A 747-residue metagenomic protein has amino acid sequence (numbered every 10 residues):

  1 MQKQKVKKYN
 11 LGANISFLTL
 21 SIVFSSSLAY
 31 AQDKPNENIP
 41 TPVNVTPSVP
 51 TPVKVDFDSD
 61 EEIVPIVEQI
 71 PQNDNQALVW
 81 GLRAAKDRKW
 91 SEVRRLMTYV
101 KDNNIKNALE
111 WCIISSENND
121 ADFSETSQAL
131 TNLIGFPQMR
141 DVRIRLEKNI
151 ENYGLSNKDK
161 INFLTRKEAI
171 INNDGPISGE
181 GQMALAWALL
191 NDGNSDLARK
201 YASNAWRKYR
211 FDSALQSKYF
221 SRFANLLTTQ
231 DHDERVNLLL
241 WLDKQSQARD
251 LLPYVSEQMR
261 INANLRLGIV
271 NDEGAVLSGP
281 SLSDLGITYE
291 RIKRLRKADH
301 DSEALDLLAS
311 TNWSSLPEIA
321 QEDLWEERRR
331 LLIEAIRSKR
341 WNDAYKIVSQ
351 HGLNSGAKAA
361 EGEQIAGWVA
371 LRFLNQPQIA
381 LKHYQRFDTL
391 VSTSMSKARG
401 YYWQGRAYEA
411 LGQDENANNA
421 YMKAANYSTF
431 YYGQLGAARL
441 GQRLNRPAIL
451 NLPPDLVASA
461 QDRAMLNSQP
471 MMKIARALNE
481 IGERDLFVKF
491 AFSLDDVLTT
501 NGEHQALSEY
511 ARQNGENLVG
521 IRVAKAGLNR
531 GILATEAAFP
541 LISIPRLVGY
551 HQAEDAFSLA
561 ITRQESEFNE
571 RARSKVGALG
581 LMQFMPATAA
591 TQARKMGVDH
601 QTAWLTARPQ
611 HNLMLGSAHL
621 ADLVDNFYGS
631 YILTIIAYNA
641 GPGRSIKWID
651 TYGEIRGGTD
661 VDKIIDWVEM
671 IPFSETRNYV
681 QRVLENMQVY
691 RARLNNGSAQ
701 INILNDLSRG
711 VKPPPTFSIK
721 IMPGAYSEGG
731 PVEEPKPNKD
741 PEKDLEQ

Functional and structural regions predicted by a protein language model:
A31-Q72, K712-Q747: Compositionally biased, proline/threonine/alanine/serine-rich low-complexity intrinsically disordered stretches
I63-I70, R94-N104, S115-N118, S127-P137 (+14 more regions): Solenoid-like repeat scaffolds
A77, E110, T126, R143-L146 (+9 more regions): TPR repeat positional signature
W80, E110-I113, L146, L185 (+8 more regions): Structural register within alpha-helical repeat arrays
A84, E117, I150, L189 (+7 more regions): Residue at a conserved register position within TPR or TPR-like alpha-solenoid repeats
D87, S116, Y153, D192 (+7 more regions): Structural motif corresponding to the intra-repeat A-B loop/turn of tetratricopeptide repeats
N103, W111-C112, T126-N132, F136 (+13 more regions): Catalytic glycan-binding domains that act on GlcNAc-containing polysaccharides
